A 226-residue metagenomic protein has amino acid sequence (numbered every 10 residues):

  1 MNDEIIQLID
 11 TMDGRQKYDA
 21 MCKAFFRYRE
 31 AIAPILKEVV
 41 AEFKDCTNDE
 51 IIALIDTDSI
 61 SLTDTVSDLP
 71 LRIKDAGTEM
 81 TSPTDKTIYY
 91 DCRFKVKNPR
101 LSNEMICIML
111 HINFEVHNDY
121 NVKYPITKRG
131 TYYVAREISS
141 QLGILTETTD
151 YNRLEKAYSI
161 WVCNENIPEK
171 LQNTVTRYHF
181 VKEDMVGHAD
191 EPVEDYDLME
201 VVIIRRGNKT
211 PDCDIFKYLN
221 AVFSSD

Functional and structural regions predicted by a protein language model:
M1-D226: Elongated, amphipathic alpha-helical interaction scaffolds
